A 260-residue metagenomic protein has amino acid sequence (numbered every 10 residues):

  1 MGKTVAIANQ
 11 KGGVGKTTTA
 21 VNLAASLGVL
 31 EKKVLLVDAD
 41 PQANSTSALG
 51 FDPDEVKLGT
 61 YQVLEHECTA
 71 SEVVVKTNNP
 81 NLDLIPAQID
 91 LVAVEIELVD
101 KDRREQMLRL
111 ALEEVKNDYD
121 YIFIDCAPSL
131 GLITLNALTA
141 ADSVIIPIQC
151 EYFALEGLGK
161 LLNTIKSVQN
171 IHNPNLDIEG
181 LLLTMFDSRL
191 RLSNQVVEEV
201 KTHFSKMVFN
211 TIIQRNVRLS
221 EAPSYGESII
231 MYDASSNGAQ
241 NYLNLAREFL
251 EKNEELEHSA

Functional and structural regions predicted by a protein language model:
M1-A260: P-loop NTP-binding core
